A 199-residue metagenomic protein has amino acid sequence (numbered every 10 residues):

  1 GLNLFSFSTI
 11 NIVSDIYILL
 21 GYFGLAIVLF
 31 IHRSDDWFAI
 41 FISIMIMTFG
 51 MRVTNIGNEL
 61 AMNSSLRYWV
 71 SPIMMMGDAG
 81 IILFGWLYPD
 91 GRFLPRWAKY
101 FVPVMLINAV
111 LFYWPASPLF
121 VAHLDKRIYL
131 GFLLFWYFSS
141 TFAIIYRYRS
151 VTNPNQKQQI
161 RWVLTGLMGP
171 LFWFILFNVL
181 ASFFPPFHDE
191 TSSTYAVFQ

Functional and structural regions predicted by a protein language model:
G1-Q199: Alpha-helical transmembrane segments of multi-pass integral membrane proteins
